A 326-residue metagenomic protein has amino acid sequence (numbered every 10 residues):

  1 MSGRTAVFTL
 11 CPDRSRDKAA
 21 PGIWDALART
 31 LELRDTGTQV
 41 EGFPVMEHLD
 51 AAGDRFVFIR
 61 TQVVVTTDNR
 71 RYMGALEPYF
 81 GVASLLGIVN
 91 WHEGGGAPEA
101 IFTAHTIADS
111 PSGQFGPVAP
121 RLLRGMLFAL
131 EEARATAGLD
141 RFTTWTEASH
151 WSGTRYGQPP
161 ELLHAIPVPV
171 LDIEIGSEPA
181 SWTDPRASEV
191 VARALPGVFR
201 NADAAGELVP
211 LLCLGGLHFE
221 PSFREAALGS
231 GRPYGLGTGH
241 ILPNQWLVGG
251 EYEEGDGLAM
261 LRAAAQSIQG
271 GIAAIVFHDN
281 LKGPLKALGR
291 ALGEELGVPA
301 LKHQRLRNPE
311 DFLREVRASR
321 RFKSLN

Functional and structural regions predicted by a protein language model:
M1-P167, E178-P179, P185-V190, P196-F223 (+3 more regions): N-terminal catalytic or cofactor-binding beta/alpha core of small enzyme domains
A227-Q245: Acidic, Ser/Thr-rich peripheral helices and adjacent loops at domain boundaries
